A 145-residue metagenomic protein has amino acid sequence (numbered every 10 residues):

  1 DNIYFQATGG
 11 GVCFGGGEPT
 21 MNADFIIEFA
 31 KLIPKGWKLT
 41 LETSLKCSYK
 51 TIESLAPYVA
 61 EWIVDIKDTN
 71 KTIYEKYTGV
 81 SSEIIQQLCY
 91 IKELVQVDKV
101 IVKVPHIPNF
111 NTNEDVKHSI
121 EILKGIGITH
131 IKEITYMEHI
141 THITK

Functional and structural regions predicted by a protein language model:
N2-H139: Conserved AdoMet/S-adenosylmethionine-binding subsite of the radical SAM
I143-K145: Binuclear metal-ion centers of metallo-dependent hydrolases, dominated by the metallo-beta-lactamase
